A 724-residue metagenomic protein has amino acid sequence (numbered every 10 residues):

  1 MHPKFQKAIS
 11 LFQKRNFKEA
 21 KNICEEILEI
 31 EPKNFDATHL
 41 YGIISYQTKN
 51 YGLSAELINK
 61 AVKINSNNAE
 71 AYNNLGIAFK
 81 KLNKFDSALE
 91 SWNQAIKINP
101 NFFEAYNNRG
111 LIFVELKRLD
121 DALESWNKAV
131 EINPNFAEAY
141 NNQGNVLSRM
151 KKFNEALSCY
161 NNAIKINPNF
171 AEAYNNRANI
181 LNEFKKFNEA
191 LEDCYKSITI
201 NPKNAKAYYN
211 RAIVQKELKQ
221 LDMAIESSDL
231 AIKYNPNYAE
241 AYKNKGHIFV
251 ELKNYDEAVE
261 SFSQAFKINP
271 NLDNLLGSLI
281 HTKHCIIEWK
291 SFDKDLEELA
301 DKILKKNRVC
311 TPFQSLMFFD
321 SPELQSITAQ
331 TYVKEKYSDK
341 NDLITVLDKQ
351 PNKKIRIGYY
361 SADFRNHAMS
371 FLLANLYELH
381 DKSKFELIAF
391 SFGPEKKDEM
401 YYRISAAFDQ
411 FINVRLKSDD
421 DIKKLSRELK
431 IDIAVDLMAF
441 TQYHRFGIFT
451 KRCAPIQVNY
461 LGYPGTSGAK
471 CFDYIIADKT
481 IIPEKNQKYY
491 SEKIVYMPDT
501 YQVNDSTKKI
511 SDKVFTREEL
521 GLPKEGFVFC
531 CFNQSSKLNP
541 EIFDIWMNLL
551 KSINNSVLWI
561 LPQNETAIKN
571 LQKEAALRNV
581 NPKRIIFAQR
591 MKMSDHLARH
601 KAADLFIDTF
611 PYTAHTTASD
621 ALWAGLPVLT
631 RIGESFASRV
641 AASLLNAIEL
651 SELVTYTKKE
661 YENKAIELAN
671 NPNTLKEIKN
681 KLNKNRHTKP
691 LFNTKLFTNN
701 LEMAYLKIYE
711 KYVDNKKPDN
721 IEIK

Functional and structural regions predicted by a protein language model:
M1-G521, Q534, D544, K573-V580 (+7 more regions): Alpha-helical solenoid repeat scaffolds of the TPR/TPR-like class and their adjacent stem/linker regions that mediate
K353-I357, E525-F527, S556: Nucleotide donor/acceptor-binding cores
R356-G358, C530, W559, L629: Short, well-ordered beta-strand segments
K384-E386, M547-L577: A conserved nucleotide-sugar
C530-E541: Substrate-binding clefts and catalytic carboxylate motifs of secreted carbohydrate-active enzymes
I607, A621: Donor-sugar nucleotide-binding helix/loop cap in glycosyltransferases
L622-W623, N646: Short alpha-helix at the nucleotide-sugar/activated-sugar donor binding site of glycosyltransferases and closely
S638-E649: Short acidic/histidine- and often glycine-rich active-site loop of Leloir-type glycosyltransferases that engages
